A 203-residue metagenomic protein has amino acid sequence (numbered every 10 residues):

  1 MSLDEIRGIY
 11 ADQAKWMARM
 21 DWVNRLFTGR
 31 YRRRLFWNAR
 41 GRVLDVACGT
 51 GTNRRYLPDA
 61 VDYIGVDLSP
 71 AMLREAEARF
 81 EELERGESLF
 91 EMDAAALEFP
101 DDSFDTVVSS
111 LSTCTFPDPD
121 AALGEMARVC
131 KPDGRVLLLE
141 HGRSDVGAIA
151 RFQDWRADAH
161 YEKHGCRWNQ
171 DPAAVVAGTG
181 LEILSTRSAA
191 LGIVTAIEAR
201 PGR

Functional and structural regions predicted by a protein language model:
M1-R40, T52-N53, M72-E75, F152-A159: Conserved class I S-adenosyl-L-methionine
D4, D21-N24, L137-A196: C-terminal alpha-helical "lid/dimerization" subdomain adjacent to the S-adenosyl-L-methionine
L44-A96: Class I SAM-dependent methyltransferase SAM/SAH-binding core
D62, D133-R135: Short glycine-centered segments of the SAM/dcSAM-binding site in methyltransferase folds
A95-V107: A short acidic, Gly/Pro-enriched loop at the edge of an enzyme's catalytic core that lines a small-molecule cofactor
T106-D118: A short SAM/SAH-binding and catalytic strip from SAM-dependent methyltransferases
D120-P132: A short glycine-rich, Lys/Arg-flanked "PGG" loop and its adjoining helix->strand segment in the class I
A196-R203: C-terminal lobe and adjacent flexible extensions of AdoMet/dcAdoMet transferase-like proteins
